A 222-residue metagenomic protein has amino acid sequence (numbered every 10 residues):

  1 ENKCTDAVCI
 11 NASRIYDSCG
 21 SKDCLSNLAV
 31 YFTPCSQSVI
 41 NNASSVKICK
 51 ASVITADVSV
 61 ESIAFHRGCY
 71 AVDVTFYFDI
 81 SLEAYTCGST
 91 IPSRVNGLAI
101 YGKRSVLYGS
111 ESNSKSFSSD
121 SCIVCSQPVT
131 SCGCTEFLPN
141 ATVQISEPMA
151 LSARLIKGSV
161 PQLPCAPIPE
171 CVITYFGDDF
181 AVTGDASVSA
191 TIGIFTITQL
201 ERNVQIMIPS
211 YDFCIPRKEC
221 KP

Functional and structural regions predicted by a protein language model:
E1-P222: Viral structural modules
